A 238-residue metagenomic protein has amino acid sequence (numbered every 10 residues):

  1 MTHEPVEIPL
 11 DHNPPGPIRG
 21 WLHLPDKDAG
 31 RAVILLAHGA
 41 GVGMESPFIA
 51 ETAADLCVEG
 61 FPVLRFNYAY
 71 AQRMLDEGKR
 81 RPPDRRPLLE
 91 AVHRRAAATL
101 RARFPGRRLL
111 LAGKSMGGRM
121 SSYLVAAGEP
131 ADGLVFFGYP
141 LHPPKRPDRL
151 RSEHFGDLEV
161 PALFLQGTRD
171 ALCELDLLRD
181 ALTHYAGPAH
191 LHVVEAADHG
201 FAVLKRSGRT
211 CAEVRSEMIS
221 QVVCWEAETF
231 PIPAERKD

Functional and structural regions predicted by a protein language model:
E7-R107, F201-V203, S207-G208: Serine-hydrolase catalytic machinery in alpha/beta-hydrolase-like enzymes
C57-V58, L64, A96, L134 (+2 more regions): Terminal, non-globular segments
H93-L158: Primarily recognizes the serine-hydrolase "nucleophile elbow" in alpha/beta-hydrolase and SGNH/GDSL folds
D157-A162, Y185-A189: Short, proline-enriched alpha-helix->beta-strand connector loops that line the catalytic pocket of alpha/beta-hydrolase
L158-E159, F164-Q166, D170, V194: Short beta-strand/loop motif that positions the catalytic acidic residue of the alpha/beta-hydrolase fold
A171-L177: Conserved alpha/beta-hydrolase "acid-adjacent" motif
Y185-V203: Catalytic histidine neighborhood in serine/cysteine hydrolases with alpha/beta-hydrolase-type architecture
K205-D238: Catalytic active-site module of serine/aspartate enzymes centered on a nucleophile-bearing elbow/loop
